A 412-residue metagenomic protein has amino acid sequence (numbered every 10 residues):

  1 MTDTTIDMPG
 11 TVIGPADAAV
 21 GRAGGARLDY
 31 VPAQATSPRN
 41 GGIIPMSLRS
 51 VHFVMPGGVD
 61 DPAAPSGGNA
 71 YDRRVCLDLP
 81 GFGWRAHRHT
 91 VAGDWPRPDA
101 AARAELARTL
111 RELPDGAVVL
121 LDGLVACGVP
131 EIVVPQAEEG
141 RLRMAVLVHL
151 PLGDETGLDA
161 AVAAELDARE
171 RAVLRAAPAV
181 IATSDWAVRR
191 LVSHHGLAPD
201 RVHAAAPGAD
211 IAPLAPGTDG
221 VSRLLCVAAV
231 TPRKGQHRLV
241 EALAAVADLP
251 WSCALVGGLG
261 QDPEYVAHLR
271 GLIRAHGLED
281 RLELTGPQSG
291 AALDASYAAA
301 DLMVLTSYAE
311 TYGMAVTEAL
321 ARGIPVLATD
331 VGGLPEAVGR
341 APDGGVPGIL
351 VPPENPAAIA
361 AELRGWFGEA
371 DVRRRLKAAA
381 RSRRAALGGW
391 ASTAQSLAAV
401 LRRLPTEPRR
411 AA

Functional and structural regions predicted by a protein language model:
R97-A101, D371-L401: A charged, aromatic-enriched C-terminal amphipathic alpha-helix characteristic of glycosyltransferases across folds
A161-V180: Membrane-proximal helix-turn-helix segments that form the acceptor-binding/catalytic region of lipid-linked
I181, P216-K234, V240-A245, A254: Conserved donor-binding/catalytic core segment of Leloir-type glycosyltransferases
V266-Q288: Nucleotide-activated donor-binding/catalytic signature segment of Leloir-type glycosyltransferases, i.e., the conserved
P287-Q288, A295-A300: Short alpha-helical donor nucleotide-sugar binding micro-motif in glycosyltransferases
Y308: Aromatic "clamp/platform" in nucleotide-sugar-dependent glycosyltransferases that forms part of the donor/acceptor
P325-A328, G332: Short hydrophobic beta-strand element within catalytic cores of glycosyltransferases and related nucleotide-activated
R340-P356, G365-A370: Conserved acidic donor-binding segment of nucleotide-sugar-dependent glycosyltransferases
